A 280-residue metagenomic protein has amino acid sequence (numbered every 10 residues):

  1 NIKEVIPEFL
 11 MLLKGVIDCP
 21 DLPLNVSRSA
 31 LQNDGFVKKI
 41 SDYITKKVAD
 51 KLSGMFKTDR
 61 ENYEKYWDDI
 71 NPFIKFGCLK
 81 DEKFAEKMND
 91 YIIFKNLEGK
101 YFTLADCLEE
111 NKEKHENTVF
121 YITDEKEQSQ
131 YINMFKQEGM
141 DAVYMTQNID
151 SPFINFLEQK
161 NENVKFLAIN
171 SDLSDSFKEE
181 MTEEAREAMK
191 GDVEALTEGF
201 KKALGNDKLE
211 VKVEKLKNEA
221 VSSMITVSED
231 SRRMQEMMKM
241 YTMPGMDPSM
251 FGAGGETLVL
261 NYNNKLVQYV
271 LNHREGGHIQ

Functional and structural regions predicted by a protein language model:
N1-Q280: Conserved GHKL (Bergerat-fold) ATPase module
